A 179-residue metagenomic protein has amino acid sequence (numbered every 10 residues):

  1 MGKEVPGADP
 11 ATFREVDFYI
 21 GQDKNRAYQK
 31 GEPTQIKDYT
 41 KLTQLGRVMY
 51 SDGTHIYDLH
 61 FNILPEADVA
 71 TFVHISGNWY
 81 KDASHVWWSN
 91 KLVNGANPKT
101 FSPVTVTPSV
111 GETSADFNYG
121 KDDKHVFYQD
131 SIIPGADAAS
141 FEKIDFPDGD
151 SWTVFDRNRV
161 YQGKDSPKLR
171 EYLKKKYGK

Functional and structural regions predicted by a protein language model:
M1-K179: Non-catalytic tandem-repeat scaffold regions and their flanking low-complexity/translocation tails
